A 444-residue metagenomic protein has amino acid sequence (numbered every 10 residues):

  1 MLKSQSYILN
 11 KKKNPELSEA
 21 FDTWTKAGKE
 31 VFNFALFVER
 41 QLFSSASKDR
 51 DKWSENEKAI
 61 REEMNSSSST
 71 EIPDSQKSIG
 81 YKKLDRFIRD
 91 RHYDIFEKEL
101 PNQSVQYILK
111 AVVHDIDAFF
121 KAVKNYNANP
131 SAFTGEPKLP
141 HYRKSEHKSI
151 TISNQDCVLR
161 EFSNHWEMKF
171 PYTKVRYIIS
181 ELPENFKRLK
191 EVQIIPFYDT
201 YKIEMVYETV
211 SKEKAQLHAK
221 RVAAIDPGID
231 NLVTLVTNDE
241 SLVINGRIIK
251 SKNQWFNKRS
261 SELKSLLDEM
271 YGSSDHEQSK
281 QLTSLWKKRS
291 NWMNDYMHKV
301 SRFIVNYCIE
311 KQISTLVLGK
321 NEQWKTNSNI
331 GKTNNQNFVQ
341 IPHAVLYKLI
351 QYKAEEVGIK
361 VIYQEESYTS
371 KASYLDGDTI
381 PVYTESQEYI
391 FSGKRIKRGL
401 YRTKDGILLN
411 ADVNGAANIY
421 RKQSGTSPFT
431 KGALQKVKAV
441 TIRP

Functional and structural regions predicted by a protein language model:
M1-Y107: Gly/serine-rich nucleotide phosphate-binding loop at the start of the catalytic core of nucleotide/ADP-ribose-handling
K3-K11, V175-S180, L242-I244: Generic detection of short hydrophobic beta-strand segments and adjacent strand-loop junctions
E19-D22, K26-K29, Q103-K110, H298 (+4 more regions): Non-catalytic, well-ordered alpha-helical scaffold segments
G28, L109-I116, L282-R289: Short amphipathic alpha-helical coiled-coil/interface segments
A35, Y107-F119, A411-Q423, S427: Stable alpha-helical structural segments in soluble proteins, enriched in small hydrophobic residues
K48-E62, A128-I152, K280-W286, V437-P444: Amphipathic alpha-helical surface "interface" segments used for docking/oligomerization or membrane association within
R61-F197, Q336, Q340: Acidic carboxylate diad motif detector
D199-P444: Positively charged, helix-rich recognition surfaces that bind polyanionic ligands
